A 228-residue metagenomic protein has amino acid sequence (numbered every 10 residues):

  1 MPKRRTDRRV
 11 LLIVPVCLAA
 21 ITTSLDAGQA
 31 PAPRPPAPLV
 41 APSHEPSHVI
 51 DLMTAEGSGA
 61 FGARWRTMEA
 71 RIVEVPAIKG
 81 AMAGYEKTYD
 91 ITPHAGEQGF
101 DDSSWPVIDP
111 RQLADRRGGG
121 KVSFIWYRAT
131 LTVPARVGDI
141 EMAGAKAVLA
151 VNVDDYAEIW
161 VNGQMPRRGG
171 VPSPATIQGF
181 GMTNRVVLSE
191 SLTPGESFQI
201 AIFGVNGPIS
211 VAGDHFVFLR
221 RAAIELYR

Functional and structural regions predicted by a protein language model:
K3-L12: Bacterial N-terminal signal peptides that target proteins for export
L12-T22: Bacterial N-terminal signal peptides
T23-R34: Signal peptide processing junction and immediate N-terminal pro/mature segment of secreted/exported proteins
R34-T92, W105, L188-R228: An acidic-aromatic loop/edge-strand motif
H94-G96, W105, S123, L131 (+2 more regions): Aromatic-lined ligand-binding clefts that engage carbohydrates, nucleic acids, or primary amines
D115-K121, A129, P174-A175, V187-L192: Beta-strand-rich interaction surfaces with strong enrichment in secreted/lumenal proteins
V122, M142, G179-G181, L192-G195: Surface-exposed coil/turn segments at beta-strand junctions on protein surfaces, enriched
V161-R185: Solvent-exposed beta-strand/loop surfaces of large extracellular or lumenal domains
